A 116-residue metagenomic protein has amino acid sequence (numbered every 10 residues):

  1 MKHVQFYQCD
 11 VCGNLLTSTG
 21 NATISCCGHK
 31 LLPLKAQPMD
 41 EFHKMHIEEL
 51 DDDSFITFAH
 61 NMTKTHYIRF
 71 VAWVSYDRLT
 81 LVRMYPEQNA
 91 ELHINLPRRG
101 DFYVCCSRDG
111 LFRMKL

Functional and structural regions predicted by a protein language model:
F6, T23, Y103: Residues immediately within or flanking Cys/His clusters that coordinate Zn2+ in small zinc-binding modules
C9-C12, C26, C106: Short cysteine-rich clusters marking metal-coordination/redox-active sites
L15-L16, K30-L31, G110: Cys/His-rich microdomains that often coordinate metals
G20-K30: Cysteine-rich micro-motifs
L31-M45: Short metal-binding segments enriched for Cys and/or His
F55-A59, A90-P97: Exposed aromatic-hydrophobic patches
Y76-R83, F112: Surface-exposed loop/edge segments in extracytoplasmic proteins
R108-L116: Edge beta-strands of extracellular beta-sandwich domains
